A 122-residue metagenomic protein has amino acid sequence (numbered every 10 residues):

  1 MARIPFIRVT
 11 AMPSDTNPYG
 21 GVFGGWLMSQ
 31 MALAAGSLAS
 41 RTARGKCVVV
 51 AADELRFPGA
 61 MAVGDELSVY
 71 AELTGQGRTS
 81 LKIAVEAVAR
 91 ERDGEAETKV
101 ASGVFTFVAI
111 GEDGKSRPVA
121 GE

Functional and structural regions predicted by a protein language model:
M1-A51, V108-E122: Hot-dog-fold acyl-thioester-processing enzymes
A2, A35-Y70, T74-Q76, S80-K82 (+1 more regions): Hydrophobic beta-strand-centered segment that forms part of the acyl-chain substrate-binding groove
R3-I7, A62-V63, T74-E122: HotDog/MaoC-like acyl-thioester-processing domains
P13-D15, A52-G59, A89-E91: Short, well-ordered turn and helix-capping elements at secondary-structure junctions
